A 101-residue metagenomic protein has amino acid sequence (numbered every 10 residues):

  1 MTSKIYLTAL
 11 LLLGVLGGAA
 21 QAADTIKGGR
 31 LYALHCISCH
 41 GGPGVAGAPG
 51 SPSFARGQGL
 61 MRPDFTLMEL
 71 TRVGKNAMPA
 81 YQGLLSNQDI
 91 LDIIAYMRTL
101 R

Functional and structural regions predicted by a protein language model:
M1-L7: Bacterial N-terminal signal peptides that target proteins for export
L7, A33-C36, Q82, M97: Compositionally biased, intrinsically disordered low-complexity regions enriched in proline and serine
L13-L31, T66: Electrostatic cytochrome c docking/interface patches
G14, C39-H40, D89: Amphipathic alpha-helical interaction segments
A23-S53, K75-A77, T99-R101: Periplasmic/extracellular electron-transfer cofactor-ligation site, primarily the c-type cytochrome heme-c attachment
S53-R101: Extracytoplasmic electron-transfer domains, predominantly the class I c-type cytochrome c fold
